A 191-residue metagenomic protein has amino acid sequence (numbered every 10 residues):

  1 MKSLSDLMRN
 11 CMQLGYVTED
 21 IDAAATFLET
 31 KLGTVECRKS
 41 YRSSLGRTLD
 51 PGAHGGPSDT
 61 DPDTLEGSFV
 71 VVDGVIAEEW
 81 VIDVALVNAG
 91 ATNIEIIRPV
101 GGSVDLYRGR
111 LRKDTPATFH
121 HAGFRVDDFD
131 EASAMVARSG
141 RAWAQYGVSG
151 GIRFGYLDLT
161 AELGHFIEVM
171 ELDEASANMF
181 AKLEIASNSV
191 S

Functional and structural regions predicted by a protein language model:
M1-D6, R108-T115: Short, flexible, solvent-exposed loop/turn segments with mixed acidic/basic and small polar residues
M1-L7, Y16, A85-L86, T92-P99 (+1 more regions): Vicinal oxygen chelate
L4-M12, T26, G46-A53, E95: Short helix/turn-capping signatures at newly exposed starts of structured segments
L4-V17, I21, T64-I76: Short, charged, low-hydrophobicity "junction" segments
C11-E19, V81-T92, R110-D128: Vicinal oxygen chelate
D20-L45, R112-A117, R125-G150, N188-S189: Extended intrinsically disordered, low-complexity coil regions enriched in Ser, Thr, Gly, Ala and often Pro
V35-R110, I152-S176: Conserved short beta-strand elements that form part of the metal-binding/catalytic scaffold of enzyme active sites
